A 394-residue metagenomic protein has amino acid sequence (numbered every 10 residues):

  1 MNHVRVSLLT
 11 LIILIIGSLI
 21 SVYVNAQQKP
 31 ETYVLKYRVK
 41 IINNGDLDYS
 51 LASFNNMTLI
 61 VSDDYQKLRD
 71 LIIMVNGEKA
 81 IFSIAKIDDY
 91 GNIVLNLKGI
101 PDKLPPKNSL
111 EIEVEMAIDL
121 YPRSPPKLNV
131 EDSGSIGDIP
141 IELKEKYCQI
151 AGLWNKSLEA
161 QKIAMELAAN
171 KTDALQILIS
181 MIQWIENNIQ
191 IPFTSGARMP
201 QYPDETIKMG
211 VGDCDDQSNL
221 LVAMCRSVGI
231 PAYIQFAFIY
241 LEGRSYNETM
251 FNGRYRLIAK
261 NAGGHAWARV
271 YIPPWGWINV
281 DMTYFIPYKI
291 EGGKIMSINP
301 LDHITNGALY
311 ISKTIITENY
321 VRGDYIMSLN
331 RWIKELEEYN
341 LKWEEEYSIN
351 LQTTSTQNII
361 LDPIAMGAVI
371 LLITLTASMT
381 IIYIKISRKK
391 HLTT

Functional and structural regions predicted by a protein language model:
M1-K29, F54-N55, A268, L351-T394: Secretory targeting signatures
L14-I15, M116-D213, Q217-A223, S227-V228 (+3 more regions): Secondary-structure boundary elements
I20, Y33, A262-G264: Residues that act as N-cap/strand-start positions at coil-to-secondary-structure junctions
V22-R123: Intrinsically disordered, low-complexity N-terminal segments that are enriched in acidic
T58-I60, L158, K162, F238: Mature secreted bioactive peptide module from preproproteins
D89, P273, L341: Short, ordered coil/turn segments that flank beta-strands lining enzyme active or ligand-binding pockets
L104-P105, I207, I298-P300: Hydrophobic beta-strand core residues of beta-sandwich domains
D216-I333: Hydrophobic/aromatic-rich core segments of domains that either
